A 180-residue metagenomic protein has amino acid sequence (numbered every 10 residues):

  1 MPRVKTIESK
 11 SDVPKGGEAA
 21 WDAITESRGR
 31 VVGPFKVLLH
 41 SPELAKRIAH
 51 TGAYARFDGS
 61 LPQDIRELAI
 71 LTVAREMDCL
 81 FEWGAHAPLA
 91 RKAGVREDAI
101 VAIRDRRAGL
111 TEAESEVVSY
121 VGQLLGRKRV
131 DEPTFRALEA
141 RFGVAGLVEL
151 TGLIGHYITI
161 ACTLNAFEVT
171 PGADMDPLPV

Functional and structural regions predicted by a protein language model:
M1-V180: Hydrophobic alpha-helical segments
